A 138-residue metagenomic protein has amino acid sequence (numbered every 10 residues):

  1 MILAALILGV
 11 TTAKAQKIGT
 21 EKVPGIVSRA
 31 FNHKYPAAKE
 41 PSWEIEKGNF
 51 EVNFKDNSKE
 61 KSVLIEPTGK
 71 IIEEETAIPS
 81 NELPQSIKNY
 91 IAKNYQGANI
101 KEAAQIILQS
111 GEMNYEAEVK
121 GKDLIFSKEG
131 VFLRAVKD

Functional and structural regions predicted by a protein language model:
M1-I18, F31: Bacterial Sec-dependent N-terminal signal peptides
A15-K17, E75-I78: Second-shell loop/turn segments in exported
I18-E40, N81-N99: Short, non-transmembrane alpha-helical segments in secretory-pathway proteins
W43-E46: Short, glycine-/polar-rich solvent-exposed loops and beta-turns at beta-strand/coil boundaries
F50-A77, K122-K137: Amphipathic N-proximal alpha-helical interface segments
V52, G111-K122: Conserved histidines in hydrophobic membrane contexts and catalytic metal-binding motifs
A92-G97, K101-M113, F126-D138: Flexible "stalk/tail and boundary" regions
